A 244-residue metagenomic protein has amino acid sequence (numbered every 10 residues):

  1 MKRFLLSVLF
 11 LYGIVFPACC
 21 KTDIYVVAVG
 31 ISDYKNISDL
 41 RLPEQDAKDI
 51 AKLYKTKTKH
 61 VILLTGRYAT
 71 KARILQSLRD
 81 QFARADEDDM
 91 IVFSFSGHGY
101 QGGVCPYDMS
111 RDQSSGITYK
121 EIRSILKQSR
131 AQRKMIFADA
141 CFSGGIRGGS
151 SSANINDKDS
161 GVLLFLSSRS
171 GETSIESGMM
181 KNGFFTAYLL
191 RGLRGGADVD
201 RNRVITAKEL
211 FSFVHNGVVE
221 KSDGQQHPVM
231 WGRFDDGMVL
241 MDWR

Functional and structural regions predicted by a protein language model:
R3, S7, F16-R244: Cysteine endopeptidase catalytic domains of the caspase/legumain-like
L11-Y12: Repetitive helical segments and hydrophobic/amphipathic motifs
